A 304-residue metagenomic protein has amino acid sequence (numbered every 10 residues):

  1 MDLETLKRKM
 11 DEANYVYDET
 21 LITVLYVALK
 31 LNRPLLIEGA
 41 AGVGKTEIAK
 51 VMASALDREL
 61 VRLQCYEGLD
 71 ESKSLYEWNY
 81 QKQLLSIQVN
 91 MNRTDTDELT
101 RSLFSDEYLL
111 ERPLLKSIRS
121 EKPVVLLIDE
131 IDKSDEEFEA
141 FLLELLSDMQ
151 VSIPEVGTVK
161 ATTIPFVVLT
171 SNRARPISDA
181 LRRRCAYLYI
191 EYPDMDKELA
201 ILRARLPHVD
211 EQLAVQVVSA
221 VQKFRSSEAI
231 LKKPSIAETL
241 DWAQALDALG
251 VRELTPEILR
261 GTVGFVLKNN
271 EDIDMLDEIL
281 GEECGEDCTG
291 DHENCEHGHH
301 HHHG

Functional and structural regions predicted by a protein language model:
M1-G304: C-terminal regulatory/interaction module of P-loop NTP-utilizing enzymes
